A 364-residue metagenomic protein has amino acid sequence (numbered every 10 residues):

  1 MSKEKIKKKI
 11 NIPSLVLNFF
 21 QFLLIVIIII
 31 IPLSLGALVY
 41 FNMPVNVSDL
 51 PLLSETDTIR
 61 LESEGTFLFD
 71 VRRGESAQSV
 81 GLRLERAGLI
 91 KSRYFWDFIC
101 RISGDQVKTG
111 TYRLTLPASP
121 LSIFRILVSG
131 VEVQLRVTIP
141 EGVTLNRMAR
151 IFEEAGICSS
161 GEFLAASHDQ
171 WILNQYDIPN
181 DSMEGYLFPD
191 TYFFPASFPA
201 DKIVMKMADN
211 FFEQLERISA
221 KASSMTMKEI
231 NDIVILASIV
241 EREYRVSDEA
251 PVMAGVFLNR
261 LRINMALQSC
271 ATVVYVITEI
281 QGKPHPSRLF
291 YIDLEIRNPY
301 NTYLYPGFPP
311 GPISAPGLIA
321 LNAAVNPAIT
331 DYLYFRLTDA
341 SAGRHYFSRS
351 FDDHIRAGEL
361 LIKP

Functional and structural regions predicted by a protein language model:
M1-F19: N-terminal Lys/Arg-rich, disordered targeting/topogenic segments
K7, N11-P13, V26-I29, T278: Residues marking helix boundaries in flexible regions
S14, Q21, I172-Q175: Small-residue-rich anion-binding loops in enzyme active sites
N18-Q21, F95: Extracellular/lumenal glycan-associated context and N-glycosylation machinery
Q21-A37: Hydrophobic membrane-insertion alpha-helices, especially the h-region of bacterial N-terminal signal peptides
S34-G36, S76, T138, I151 (+2 more regions): Bacterial extracytoplasmic/cell-wall-associated proteins, especially those involved in peptidoglycan
F41-R217: Signal peptide-directed extracytoplasmic domains
